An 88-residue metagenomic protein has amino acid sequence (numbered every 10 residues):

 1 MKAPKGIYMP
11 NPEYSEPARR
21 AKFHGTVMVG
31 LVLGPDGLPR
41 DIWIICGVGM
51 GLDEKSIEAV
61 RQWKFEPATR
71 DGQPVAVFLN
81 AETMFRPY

Functional and structural regions predicted by a protein language model:
M1-R20, E58-V60, A81: Acidic, low-complexity proline/glycine/alanine-rich linker and hinge segments
G6-I7, R20, R70, R86-Y88: Low-complexity, Gly/Pro
P17, F23, G34, L38-T69: A short, well-structured alpha-helical segment
V27-V29: Short hydrophobic beta-strand micro-motif common in sensory/regulatory domains
I42, V77-L79: Short capping micro-motif at the N-terminus of alpha-helices
D71, N80-T83: Recognition helices and adjacent regulatory flanks at domain boundaries
